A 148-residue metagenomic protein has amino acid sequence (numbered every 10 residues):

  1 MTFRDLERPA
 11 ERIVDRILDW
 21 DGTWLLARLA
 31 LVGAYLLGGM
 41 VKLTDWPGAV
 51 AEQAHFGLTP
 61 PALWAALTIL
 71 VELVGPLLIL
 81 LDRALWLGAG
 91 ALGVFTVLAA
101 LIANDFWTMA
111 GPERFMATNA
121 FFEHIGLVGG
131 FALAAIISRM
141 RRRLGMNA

Functional and structural regions predicted by a protein language model:
M1-T44, A62-L70, V74, L80-A148: Extended, low-polarity transmembrane helix blocks
W46-T59: Short juxtamembrane and helix-loop transition motifs at transmembrane-helix boundaries in membrane proteins
